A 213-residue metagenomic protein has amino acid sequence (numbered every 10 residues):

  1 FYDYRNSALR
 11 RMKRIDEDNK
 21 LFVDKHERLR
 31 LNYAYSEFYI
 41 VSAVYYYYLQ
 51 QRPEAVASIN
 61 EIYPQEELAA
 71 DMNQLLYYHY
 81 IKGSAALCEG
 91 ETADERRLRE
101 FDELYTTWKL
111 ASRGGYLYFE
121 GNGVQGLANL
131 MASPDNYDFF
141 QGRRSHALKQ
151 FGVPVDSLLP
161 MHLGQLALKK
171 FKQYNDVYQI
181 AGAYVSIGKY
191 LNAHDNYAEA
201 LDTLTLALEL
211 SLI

Functional and structural regions predicted by a protein language model:
D3, I40-V41, Y80, Q125 (+2 more regions): TPR/TPR-like alpha-solenoid signature
D18, A55, R97-E100, P160 (+1 more regions): Single-residue signature of alpha-solenoid repeat helices
K20-R28, N60-A70, D102-Y116, S145-K149 (+2 more regions): Amphipathic alpha-helical segments of tetratricopeptide repeats
Y33, N73-L75, Y118, L158 (+1 more regions): Residue signature of alpha-solenoid helical repeat architecture, marking inter-repeat boundaries and helix-start
E37, Y77-H79, S84, N122 (+1 more regions): Residue register of alpha-helical TPR repeats
